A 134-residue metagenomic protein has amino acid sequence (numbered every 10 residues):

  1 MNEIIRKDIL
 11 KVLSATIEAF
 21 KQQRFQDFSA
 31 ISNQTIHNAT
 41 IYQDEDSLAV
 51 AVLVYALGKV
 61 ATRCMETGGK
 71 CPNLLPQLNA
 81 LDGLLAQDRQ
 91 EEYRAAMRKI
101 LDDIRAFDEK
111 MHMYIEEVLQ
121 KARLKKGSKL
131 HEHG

Functional and structural regions predicted by a protein language model:
M1-P72: DNA-contacting interfaces and partner/effector-binding or oligomerization modules in DNA-centric proteins
K7-L10, L75, K121-K125: Amphipathic alpha-helical repeat elements characteristic of tetratricopeptide repeat
S14-I17, D82, S128: Amphipathic alpha-helical repeat scaffolds
T62-Q90: Charged low-complexity stretches with an acidic bias
G83-R105: Short, charge-rich, low-complexity alpha-helical interaction segments
D103-G134: Conserved binding-pocket/active-site segment within a compact domain
